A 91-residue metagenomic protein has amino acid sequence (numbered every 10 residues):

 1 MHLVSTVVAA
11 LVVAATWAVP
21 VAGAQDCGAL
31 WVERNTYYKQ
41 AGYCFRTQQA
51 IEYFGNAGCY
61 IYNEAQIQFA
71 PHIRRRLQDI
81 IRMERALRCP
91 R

Functional and structural regions predicted by a protein language model:
M1-T6: Positively charged n-region of N-terminal signal peptides that target proteins for export
V7-V8, V13-V21: C-terminal segment of classical bacterial N-terminal signal peptides
A9, A41, I81-M83: Enrichment for repetitive, rod-forming helical segments
L11-A14, G28, A70: A general, composition-driven signal for non-globular sequence regions
V21-L30: Cleaved targeting-peptide boundary
A29-G55, C59: Amphipathic alpha-helical packing elements
F45, E52-R91: Compact alpha-helical subdomains of small soluble proteins
